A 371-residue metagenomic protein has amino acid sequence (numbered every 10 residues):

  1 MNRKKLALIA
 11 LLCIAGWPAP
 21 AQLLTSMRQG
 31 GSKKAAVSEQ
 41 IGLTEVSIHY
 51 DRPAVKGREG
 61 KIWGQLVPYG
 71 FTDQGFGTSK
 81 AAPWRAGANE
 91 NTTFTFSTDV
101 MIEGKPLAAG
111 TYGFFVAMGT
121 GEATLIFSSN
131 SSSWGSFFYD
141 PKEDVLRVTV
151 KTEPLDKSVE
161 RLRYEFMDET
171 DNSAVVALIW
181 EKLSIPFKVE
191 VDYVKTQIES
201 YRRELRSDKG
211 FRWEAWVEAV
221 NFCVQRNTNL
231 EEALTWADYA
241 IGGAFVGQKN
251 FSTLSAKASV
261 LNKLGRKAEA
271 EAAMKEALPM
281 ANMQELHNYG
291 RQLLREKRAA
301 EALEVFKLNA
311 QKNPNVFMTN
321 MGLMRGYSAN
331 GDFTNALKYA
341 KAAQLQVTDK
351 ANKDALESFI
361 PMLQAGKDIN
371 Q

Functional and structural regions predicted by a protein language model:
K5-A15: Sec-dependent N-terminal signal peptides
W17-A21: Sec/Tat signal peptide C-region and signal peptidase I cleavage site
Q22-G30, I369: Cleaved targeting-peptide boundary
H49-A109, F115-A215: Extended, well-structured beta-strand/loop surface patches that form recognition or cofactor-anchoring regions within
R203-K209, I241-F251, P279-M280, Q346-K353: Flexible helix-coil transition and linker loops at the boundaries of alpha-helical arrays
E214-P314, M318-R325: Alpha-helical adaptor scaffolds
I241, N262, K275-A281, S328-A351 (+1 more regions): TPR/TPR-like (Sel1-like) alpha-helical repeat modules
N262-A270, R298-A300, A329-K338, P361-Q371: Alpha-helical linker/edge segments of TPR/alpha-solenoid repeat scaffolds and analogous pre-/post-domain helices
